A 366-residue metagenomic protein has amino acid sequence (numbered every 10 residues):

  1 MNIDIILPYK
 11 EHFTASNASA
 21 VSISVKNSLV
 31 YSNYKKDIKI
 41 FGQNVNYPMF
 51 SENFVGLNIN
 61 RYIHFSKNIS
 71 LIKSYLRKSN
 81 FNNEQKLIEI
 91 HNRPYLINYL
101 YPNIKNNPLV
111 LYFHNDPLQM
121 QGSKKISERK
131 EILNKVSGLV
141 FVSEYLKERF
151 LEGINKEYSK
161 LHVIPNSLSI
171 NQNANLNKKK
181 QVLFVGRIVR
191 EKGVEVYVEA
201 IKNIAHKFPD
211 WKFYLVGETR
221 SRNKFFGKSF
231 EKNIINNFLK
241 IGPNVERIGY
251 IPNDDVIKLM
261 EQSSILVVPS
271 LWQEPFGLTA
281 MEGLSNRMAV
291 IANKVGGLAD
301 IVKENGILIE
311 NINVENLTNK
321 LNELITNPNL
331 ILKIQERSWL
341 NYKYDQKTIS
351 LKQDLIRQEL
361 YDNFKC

Functional and structural regions predicted by a protein language model:
D4, V140, N175-K192, Y197-K202 (+1 more regions): Conserved donor-binding/catalytic core segment of Leloir-type glycosyltransferases
I90-L96, F113: Short His-centered aromatic/hydrophobic patch
G122, R129-K160, I170: A short, active-site helix/loop in glycosyltransferases that binds the activated sugar's phosphate group
K228-I251: Nucleotide-activated donor-binding/catalytic signature segment of Leloir-type glycosyltransferases, i.e., the conserved
Y250-N253, K258-S263: Short alpha-helical donor nucleotide-sugar binding micro-motif in glycosyltransferases
A289-A292: Short hydrophobic beta-strand element within catalytic cores of glycosyltransferases and related nucleotide-activated
I307-E315, L321-N329: Conserved acidic donor-binding segment of nucleotide-sugar-dependent glycosyltransferases
L330-Y344: A short, well-ordered alpha-helix in the C-terminal region of glycosyltransferases
